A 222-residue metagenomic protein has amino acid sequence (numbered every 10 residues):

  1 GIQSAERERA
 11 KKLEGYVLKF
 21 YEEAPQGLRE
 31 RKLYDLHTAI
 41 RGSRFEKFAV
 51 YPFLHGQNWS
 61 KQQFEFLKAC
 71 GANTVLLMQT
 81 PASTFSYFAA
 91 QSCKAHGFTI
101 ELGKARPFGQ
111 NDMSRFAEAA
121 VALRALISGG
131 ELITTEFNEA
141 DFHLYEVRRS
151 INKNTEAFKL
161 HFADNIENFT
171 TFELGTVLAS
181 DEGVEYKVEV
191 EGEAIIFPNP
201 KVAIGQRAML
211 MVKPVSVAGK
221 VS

Functional and structural regions predicted by a protein language model:
G1-S222: Structured catalytic-domain cores with a bias toward divalent-metal coordination
